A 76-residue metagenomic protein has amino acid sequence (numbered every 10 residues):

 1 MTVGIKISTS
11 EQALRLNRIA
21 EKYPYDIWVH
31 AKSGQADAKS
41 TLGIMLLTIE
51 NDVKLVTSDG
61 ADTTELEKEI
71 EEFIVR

Functional and structural regions predicted by a protein language model:
M1-K6: Short glycine-/aliphatic-rich beta-strand segments at the starts of folded cytosolic domains
I7, E11-L14, A31-S33, A61-T64 (+1 more regions): Positively charged, low-complexity terminal tracts and the immediately adjacent first secondary-structure elements
S10-Y25, G34-I49: Amphipathic alpha-helical interaction surfaces in cytosolic regulatory modules
I27-V29: Short polybasic amphipathic segments
M45-R76: C-terminal structural segments of small proteins and small subunits
